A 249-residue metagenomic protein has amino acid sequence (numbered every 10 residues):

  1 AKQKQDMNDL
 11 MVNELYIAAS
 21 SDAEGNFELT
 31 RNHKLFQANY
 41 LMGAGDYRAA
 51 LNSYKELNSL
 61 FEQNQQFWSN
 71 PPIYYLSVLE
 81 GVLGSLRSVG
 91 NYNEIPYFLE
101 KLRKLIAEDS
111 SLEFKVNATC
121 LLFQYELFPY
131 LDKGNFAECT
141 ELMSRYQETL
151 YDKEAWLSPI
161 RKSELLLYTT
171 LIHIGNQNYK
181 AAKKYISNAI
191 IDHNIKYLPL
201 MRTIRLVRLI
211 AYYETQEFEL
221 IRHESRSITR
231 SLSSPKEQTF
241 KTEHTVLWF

Functional and structural regions predicted by a protein language model:
A1-S21, E28, S233-F249: Amphipathic helix-loop-helix modules that constitute alpha-helical solenoid scaffolds
V12-D22, K55-F67, L99-S111, E141-A155 (+2 more regions): Amphipathic alpha-helical segments of tetratricopeptide repeats
E24-R31, Q66-S77, D109-F123, K153-L165 (+2 more regions): Alpha-solenoid helical repeat architecture
N32-F36, Y74-G84, A118-F128, D132 (+4 more regions): "A position-specific structural signal for the A-helix of alpha-solenoid helical repeats
H173-L247: C-terminal structural cap/anchor segments
